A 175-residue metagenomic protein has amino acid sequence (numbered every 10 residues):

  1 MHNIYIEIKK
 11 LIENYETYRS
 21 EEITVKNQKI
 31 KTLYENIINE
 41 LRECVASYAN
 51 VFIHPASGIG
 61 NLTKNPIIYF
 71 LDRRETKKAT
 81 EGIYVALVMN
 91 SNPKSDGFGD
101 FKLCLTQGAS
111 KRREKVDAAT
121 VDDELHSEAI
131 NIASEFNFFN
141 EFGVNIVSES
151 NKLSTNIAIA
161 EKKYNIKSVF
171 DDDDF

Functional and structural regions predicted by a protein language model:
M1, P55-G58, K64, F138-F175: Catalytic "initiation/cleavage/transfer" segments centered on a nucleophilic residue and adjacent nucleic-acid-engaging
M1-I37: Charged, often low-complexity linker/regulatory segments
N14-E21, E40-S47, E135: Surface-exposed polar/charged interaction patches
S20-K31, G58, L71-T76, K115-D122: Short, charged/polar micro-motifs that form catalytic or ligand-binding hotspots
V25, N92-I157: Compact, glycine/acidic-enriched structural inserts
N36-G58: N-terminal secretory-pathway/extracellular module detecting exported/lumenal segments and adjacent signal-anchor/first
F52-L87: Amphipathic, interaction-prone secondary-structure segments
Y69-L71, A86, K102-T106, E161-K163: Residues in well-ordered beta-strands of folded domains
